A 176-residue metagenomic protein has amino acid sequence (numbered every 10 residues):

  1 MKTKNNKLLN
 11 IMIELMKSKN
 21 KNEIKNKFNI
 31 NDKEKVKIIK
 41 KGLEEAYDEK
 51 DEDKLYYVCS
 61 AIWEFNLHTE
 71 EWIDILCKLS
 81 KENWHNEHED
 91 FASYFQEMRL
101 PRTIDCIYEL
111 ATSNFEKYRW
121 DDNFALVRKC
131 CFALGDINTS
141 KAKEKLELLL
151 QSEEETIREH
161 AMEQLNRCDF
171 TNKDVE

Functional and structural regions predicted by a protein language model:
K2-L9, K33-E45, L67-E82, L100-E116 (+2 more regions): Amphipathic alpha-helical scaffolding segments comprising HEAT/armadillo-like alpha-solenoid repeats
L9-M16: Short, Lys/Arg-rich amphipathic segments at extreme N-termini
E14, N22-K33, E45, D53-H68 (+4 more regions): Structural detector for internal amphipathic alpha-helices that build alpha-solenoid repeat scaffolds
D51, N83-W84, N114-F115, N123 (+1 more regions): Short inter-helical turns and helix N-cap capping residues of alpha-solenoid HEAT/ARM repeat scaffolds
